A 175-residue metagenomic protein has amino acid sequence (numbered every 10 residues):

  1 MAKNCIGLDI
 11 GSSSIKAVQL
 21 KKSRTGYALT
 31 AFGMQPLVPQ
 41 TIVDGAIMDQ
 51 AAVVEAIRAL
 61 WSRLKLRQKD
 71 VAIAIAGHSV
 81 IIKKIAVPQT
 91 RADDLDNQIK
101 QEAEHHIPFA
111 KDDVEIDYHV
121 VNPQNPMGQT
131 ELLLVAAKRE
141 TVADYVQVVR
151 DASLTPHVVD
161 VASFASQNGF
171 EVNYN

Functional and structural regions predicted by a protein language model:
M1-E102, V142-V146, D151-T155: Non-catalytic, solvent-exposed interaction/assembly segments
A74-Y174: Active-site neighborhood for divalent-cation/phosphate handling
